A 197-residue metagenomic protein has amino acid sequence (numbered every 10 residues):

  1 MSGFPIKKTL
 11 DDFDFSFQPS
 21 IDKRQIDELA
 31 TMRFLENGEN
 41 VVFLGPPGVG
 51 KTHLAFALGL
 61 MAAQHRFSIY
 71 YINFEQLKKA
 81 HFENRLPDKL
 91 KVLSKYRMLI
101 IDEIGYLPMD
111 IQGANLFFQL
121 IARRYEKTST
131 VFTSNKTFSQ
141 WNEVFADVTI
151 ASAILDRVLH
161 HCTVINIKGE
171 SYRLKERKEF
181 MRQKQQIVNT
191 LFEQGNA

Functional and structural regions predicted by a protein language model:
K8-M32: N-terminal pre-Walker A segment at the start of P-loop NTPase domains
E36-V42: Pre-Walker A (Motif I) flank of P-loop NTPase domains
P47: The conserved Walker
K51: Conserved lysine of the Walker
L54, L58: Hydrophobic positions on the alpha1 helix immediately C-terminal to the Walker A/P-loop
L60-I72, F82: Post-Walker A helix-loop "phosphate-sensing" segment adjacent to the P-loop in P-loop NTPases
E75-K95, I104-A197: Replace "adjacent to P-loop NTPase cores in ATP/GTP-dependent enzymes" with "adjacent to NTP-binding cores
